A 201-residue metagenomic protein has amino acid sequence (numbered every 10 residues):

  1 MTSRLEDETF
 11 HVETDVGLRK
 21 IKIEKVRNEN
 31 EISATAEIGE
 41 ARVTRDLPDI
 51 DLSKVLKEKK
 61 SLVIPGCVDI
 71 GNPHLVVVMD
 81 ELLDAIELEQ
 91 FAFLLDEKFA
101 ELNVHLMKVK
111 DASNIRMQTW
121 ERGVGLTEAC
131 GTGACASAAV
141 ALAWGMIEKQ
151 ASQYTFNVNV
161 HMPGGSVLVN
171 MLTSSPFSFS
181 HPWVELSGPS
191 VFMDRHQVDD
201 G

Functional and structural regions predicted by a protein language model:
M1-A129, A138-G201: Active-site proximal loop and beta-alpha junction motif in alpha/beta enzyme cores
A134: Flexible, small-/acidic-enriched active-site or ligand-binding loops
